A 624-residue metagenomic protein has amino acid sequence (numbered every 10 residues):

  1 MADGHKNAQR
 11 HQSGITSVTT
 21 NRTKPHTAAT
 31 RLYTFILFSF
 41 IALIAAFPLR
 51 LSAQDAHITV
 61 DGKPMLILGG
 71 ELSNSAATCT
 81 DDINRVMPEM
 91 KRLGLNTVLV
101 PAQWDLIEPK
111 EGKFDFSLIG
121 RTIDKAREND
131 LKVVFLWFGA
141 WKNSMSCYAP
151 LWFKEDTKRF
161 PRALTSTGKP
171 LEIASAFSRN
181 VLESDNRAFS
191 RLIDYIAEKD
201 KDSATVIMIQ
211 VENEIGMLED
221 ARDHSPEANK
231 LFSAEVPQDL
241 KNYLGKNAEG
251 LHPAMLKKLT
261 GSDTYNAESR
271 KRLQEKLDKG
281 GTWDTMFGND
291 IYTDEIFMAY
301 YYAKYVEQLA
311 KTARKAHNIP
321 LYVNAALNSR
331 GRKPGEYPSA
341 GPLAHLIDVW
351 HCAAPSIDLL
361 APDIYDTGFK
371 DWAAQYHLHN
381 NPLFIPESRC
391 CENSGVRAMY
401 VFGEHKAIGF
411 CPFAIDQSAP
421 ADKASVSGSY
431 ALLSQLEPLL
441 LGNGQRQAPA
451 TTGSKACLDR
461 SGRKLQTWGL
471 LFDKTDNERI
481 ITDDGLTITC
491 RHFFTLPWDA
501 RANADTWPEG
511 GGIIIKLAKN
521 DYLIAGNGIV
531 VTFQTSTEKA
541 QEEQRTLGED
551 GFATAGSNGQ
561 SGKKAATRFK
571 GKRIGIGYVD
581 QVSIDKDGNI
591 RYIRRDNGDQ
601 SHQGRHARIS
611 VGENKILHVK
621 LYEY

Functional and structural regions predicted by a protein language model:
T34-R50: Bacterial N-terminal signal peptides
L49-N96: N-terminal carbohydrate-binding accessory modules
G69-T78, P101-I119, T167-R187, M286-A303 (+3 more regions): The substrate-binding groove and active-site-proximal loops of carbohydrate-active enzymes, especially glycoside
D82-D156, Y302-A316: Aromatic-lined substrate-binding rim segments of carbohydrate-active enzymes
R159-I347: Polysaccharide-binding and catalytic clefts of secreted carbohydrate-active enzymes
V306-I319, L346-Q445: Catalytic-core region of carbohydrate-active enzymes that cleave or remodel glycosidic bonds
M399-K539: Aromatic- and carboxylate-lined catalytic core of secreted/periplasmic carbohydrate-active enzymes
T495-T506, D521-Y624: C-terminal beta-sandwich/jelly-roll accessory domains of carbohydrate-active enzymes
